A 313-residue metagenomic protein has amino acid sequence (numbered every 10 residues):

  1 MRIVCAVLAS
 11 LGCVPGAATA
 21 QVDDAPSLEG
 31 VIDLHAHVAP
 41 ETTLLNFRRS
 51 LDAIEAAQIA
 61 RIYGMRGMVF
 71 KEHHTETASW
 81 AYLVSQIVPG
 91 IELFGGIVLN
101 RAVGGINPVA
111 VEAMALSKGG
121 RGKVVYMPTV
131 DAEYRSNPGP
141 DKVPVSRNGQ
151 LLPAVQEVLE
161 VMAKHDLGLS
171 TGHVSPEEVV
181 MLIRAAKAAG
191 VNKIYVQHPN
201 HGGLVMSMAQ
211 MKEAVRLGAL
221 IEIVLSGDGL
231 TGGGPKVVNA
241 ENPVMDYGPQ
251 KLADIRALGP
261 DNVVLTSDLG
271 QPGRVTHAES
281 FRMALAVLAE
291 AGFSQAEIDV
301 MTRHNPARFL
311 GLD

Functional and structural regions predicted by a protein language model:
R2-P15: Bacterial N-terminal signal peptides
A20-T43: Replace "His-x-His-based motif
A25, A81-G90, A113-G120, E160-M162 (+3 more regions): Acidic (Asp/Glu)-rich catalytic clusters
H37, I54-A78, I91-R101, G122-A132 (+3 more regions): Divalent metal-dependent hydrolysis catalytic cores, especially in the metallo-beta-lactamase
T42-N46, W80, V179-A185, V205-M211 (+2 more regions): Histidine/acidic-residue-rich catalytic or RNA/ligand-binding cores of hydrolases and nuclease-related proteins
I91, G104-V196, E222: Extended substrate/RNA-proximal surfaces in nucleic-acid metabolism proteins
V224, P260-H277: Short acidic/histidine-rich active-site segments
S280-D313: Mid-to-C-terminal alpha-helical segments outside catalytic/metal-binding sites
